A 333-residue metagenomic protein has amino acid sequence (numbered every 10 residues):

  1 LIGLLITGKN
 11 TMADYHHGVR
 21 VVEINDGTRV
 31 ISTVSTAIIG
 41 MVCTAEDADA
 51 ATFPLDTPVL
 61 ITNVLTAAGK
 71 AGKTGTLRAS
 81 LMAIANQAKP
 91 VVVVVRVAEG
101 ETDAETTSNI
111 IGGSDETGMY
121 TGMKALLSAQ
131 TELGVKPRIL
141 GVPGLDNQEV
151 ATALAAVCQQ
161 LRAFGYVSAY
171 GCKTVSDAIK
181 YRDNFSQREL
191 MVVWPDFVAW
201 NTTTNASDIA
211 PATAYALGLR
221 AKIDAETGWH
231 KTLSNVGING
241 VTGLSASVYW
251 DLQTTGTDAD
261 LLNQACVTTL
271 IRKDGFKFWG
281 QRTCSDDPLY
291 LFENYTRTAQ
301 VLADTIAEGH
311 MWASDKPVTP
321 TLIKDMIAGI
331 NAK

Functional and structural regions predicted by a protein language model:
L1, T44-D47, A98-G100: Short regulatory "switch" loops immediately downstream of catalytic or recognition motifs within protein catalytic
L1-T11: Short, Lys/Arg-enriched N-terminal segments with co-localized hydrophobic residues within the first ~10-30 amino acids
A13-H16, R20-G27, T33-V34, I39-E46 (+3 more regions): A glycine- and small-residue-enriched flexible loop/hinge signal that marks low-structured segments
R29-A37, G69-N86, A104-G112, N331: Short N-terminal helix-initiation segments at or just after the protein's N-terminus
P54-T102: N-terminal assembly/attachment segments of tailed bacteriophage virion structural proteins
K89-T121: Acidic/glycine-enriched edge-of-secondary-structure segments
V301-K333: Extended, compositionally biased non-globular segments
